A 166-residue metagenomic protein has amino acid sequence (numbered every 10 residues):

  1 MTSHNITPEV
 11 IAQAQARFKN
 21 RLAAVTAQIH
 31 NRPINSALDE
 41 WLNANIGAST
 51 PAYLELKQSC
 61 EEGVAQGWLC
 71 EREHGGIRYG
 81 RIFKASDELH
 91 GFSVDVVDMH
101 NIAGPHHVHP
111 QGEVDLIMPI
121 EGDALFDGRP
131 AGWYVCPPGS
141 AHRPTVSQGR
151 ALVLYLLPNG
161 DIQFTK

Functional and structural regions predicted by a protein language model:
T2-H90: A short, N-terminal "cap"/entry segment at the start of jelly-roll beta-barrel domains of the cupin/DSBH fold
S3-H4, G128-G132, K166: Mature extracytoplasmic or otherwise solvent-exposed domains
Q66-L69, P130, Q163: Membrane-topology and secretion signals of cell-surface/extracellular proteins
E88-V108, A141: Conserved short histidine dyad/triad with adjacent acidic residue
V96, D115-I117, W133-V135: Conserved hydrophobic/aromatic beta-strand scaffold that supports enzyme active sites
H107-A124: Short, conserved beta-strand element in jelly-roll/cupin
F126-G149: Conserved metal-binding segment of the jelly-roll/cupin
G149-K166: A short hydrophobic beta-strand segment most commonly corresponding to one strand of the jelly-roll/cupin
